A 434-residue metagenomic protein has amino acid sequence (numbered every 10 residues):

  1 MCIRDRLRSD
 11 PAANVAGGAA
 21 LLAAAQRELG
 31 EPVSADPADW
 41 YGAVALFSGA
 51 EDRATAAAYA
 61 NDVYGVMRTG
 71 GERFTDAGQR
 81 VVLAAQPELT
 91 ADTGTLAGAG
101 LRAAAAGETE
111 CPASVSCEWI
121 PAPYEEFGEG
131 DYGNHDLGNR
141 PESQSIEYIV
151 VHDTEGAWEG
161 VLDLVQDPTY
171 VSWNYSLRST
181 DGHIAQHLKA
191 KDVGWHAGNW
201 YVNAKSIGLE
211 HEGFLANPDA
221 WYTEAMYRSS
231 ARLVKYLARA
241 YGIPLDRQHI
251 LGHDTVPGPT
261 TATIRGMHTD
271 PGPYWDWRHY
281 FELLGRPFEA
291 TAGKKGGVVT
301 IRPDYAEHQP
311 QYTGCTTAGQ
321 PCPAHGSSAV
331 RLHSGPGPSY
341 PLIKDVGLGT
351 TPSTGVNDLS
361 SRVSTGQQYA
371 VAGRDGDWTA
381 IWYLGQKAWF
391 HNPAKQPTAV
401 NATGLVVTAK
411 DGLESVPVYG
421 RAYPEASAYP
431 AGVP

Functional and structural regions predicted by a protein language model:
M1-I3: Short, small-residue-biased leader/transition segments that mark boundaries at the very start of proteins
R6, A13-L21, D39-L46, T55-G65 (+4 more regions): Extracytoplasmic/secreted proteins, especially bacterial periplasmic and envelope-associated proteins
N14, A20-A24, E31-A58, H249-R265: Acidic helix/loop microenvironments that form the catalytic cleft of cell-wall polysaccharide enzymes
Y59-I120, D219-H325: Basic/polar, cationic surfaces and motifs that engage anionic cell-wall and phosphate/carboxylate ligands
Q79-G198, Q386-K387, N392-A394, V406-K410: N-terminal catalytic cores of peptidoglycan-degrading enzymes
W200-H211: Short coil-to-beta-strand
S361-P393, G432-P434: SH3/SH3-like beta-barrel superfamily modules
N392-V433: Intrinsically disordered, low-complexity linker and terminal regions at domain boundaries
